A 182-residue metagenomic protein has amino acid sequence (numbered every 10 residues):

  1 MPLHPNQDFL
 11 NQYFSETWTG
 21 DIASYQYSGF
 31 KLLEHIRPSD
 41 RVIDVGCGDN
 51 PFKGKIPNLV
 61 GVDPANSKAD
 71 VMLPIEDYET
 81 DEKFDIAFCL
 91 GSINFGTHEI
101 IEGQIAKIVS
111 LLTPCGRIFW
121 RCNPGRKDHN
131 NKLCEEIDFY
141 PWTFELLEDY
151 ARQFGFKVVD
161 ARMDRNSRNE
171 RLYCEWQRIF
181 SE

Functional and structural regions predicted by a protein language model:
M1-E79, R117-E182: Class I (Rossmann-like) S-adenosyl-L-methionine-dependent methyltransferase catalytic domain, capturing the SAM-binding
R37, G96-H98, L112-P114: Helix-to-beta-strand junctions that scaffold the AdoMet/dcAdoMet cofactor pocket in Class I SAM-dependent enzymes
E82: Active-site charged/polar residues at nucleotide-handling catalytic sites that mediate phosphoryl, nucleotidyl
F88: A conserved beta-strand element that flanks and buttresses the S-adenosyl-L-methionine
G91-F95: Short catalytic micro-motifs in class I SAM-dependent methyltransferases
E99-G103, R171: Generic recognition of short, well-ordered alpha-helical segments
E102-P114: A short glycine-rich, Lys/Arg-flanked "PGG" loop and its adjoining helix->strand segment in the class I
